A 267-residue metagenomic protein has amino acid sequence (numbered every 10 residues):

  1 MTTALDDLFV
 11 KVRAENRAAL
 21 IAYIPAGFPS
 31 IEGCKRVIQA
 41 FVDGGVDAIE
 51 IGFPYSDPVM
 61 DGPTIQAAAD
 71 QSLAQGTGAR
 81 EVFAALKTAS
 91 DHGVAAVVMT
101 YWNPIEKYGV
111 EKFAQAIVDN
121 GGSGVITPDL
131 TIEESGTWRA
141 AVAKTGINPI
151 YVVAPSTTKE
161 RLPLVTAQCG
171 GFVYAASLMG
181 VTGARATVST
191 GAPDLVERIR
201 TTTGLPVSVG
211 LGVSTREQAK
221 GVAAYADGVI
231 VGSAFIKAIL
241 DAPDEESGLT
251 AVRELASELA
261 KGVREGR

Functional and structural regions predicted by a protein language model:
T2-V12, I31, Y55-A67, A74-K87 (+6 more regions): Active-site-adjacent beta->alpha loops and helix N-cap segments on the catalytic face of soluble alpha/beta enzymes
V10-A14, V42, L86-D91, V118 (+3 more regions): Surface-exposed amphipathic alpha-helices with a cationic face
L20-I24, I49-I51, A96-T100, V125-T127 (+4 more regions): Hydrophobic faces of well-ordered beta-strands that scaffold small-molecule active sites in alpha/beta enzyme cores
A22, F41, I49-G52, I117 (+3 more regions): Conserved, mostly hydrophobic/aromatic
I31-F41, T157-A167, V209, V213-V229: Catalytic cores of alpha/beta
G45, I117-S123, A143-I150, A167-A175 (+1 more regions): Glycine-enriched alpha-helix->loop->beta-strand junction motifs that scaffold or abut catalytic
V46-S56, G122-I126, T131-E134, A175-G183 (+2 more regions): Glycine-rich phosphate-binding active-site loops on the catalytic face of alpha/beta enzymes
V82, E197-L205, S214-A224, G228-R267: Alpha/beta catalytic cores of nucleotide-metabolism and tRNA/nucleoside-modifying enzymes
